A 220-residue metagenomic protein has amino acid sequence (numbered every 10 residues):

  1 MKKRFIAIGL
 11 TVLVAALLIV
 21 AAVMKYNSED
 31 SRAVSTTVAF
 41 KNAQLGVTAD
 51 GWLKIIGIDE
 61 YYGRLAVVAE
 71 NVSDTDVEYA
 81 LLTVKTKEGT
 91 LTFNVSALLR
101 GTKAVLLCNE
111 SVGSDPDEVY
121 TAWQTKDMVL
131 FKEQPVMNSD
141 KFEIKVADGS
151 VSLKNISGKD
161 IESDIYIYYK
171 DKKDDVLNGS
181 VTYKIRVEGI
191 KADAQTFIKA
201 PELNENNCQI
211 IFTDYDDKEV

Functional and structural regions predicted by a protein language model:
M1-L13: N-terminal Sec-pathway targeting helices
V14-K25: Hydrophobic alpha-helical membrane-insertion segments, chiefly the h-region of N-terminal signal peptides
K25-V68: N-terminal, intrinsically disordered, polar/charged segments of Gram-positive cell-envelope systems that serve as
D30-F40, C108-G149, K199-V220: Terminal connector regions
G63-L65, A147-V151: Structural beta-strand segments of beta-rich domains
V68-D74, S152-G158: Asparagine-centered strand-capping/turn motif at beta-strand->loop junctions
D74-Y79, G158-S163, L177-N178: Short acidic/proline- and small/hydrophobic-mixed sequence motifs that coincide with surface turns and coil-to-beta
G89-D115, D175-N204: Intrinsically disordered, low-complexity Pro/Gly/Ser/Thr-rich segments with frequent PxxP/GP/PP motifs and embedded
